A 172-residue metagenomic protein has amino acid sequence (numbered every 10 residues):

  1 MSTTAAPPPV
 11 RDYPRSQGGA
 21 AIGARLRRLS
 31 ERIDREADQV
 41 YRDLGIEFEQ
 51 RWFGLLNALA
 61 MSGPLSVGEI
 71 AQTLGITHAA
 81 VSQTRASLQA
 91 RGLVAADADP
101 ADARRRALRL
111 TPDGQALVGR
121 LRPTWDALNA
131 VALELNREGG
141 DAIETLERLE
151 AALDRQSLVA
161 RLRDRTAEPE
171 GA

Functional and structural regions predicted by a protein language model:
M1-I46, L153, A160, D164-R165 (+1 more regions): N-terminal leader segment of winged-helix/HTH proteins
P8, A86-E144: Charged, amphipathic alpha-helical coiled-coil/dimerization segments
G18, R51-W52, D113: N-terminal positioning helix adjacent to the helix-turn-helix/winged-helix DNA-binding module
G19-Y41, V118-L153, S157: Hydrophobic alpha-helical core bundles mediating ligand binding, dimerization, or RNAP-core interactions
R35-T77: N-terminal helix-turn-helix DNA-binding core of bacterial DNA-binding proteins
I46, P64, A90, P123-T124 (+1 more regions): Residue-level marker of structural boundaries
